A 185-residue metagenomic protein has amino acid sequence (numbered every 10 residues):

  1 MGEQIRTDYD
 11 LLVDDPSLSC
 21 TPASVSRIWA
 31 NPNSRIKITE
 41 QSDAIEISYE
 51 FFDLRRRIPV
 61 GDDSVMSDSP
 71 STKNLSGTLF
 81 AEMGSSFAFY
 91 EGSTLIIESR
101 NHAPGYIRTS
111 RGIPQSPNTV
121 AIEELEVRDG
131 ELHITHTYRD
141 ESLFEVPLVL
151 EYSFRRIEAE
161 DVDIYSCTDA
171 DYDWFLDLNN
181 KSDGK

Functional and structural regions predicted by a protein language model:
M1-K185: PEST-like low-complexity, intrinsically disordered acidic/proline/serine-rich tracts that flank trafficking/processing
